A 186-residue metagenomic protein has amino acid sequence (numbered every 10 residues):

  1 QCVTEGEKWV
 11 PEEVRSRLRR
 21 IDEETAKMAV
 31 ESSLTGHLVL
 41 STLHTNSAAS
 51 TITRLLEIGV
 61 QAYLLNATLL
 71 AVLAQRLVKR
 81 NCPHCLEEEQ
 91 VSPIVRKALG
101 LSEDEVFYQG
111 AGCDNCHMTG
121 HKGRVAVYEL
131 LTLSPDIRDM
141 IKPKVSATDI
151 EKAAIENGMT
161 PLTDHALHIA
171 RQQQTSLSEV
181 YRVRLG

Functional and structural regions predicted by a protein language model:
Q1-G186: Short, flexible helix-loop junctions that flank or precede catalytic/ligand sites
